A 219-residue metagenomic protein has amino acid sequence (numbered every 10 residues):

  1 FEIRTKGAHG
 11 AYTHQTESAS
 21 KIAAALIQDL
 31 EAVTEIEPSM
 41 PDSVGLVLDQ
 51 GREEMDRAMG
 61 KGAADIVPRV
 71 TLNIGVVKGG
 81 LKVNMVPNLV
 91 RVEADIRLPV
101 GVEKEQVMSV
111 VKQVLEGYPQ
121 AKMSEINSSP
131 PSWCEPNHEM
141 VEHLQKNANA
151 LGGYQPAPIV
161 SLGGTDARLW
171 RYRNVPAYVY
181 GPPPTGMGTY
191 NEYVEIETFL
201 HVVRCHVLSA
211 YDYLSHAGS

Functional and structural regions predicted by a protein language model:
F1-K112: Midchain, well-structured core segments that form catalytic/ion-binding scaffolds
Q28-E31, E116, N149, Y211: A general structural signal for alpha-helical elements within enzymatic catalytic domains
E35-K78, Q106, K122-S219: An extended, acidic, His-containing surface patch that forms the Zn2+-binding/catalytic region of metallohydrolases
A94, E116-Q120: Transmembrane helical segments that form the transport core of multi-pass membrane transport proteins
